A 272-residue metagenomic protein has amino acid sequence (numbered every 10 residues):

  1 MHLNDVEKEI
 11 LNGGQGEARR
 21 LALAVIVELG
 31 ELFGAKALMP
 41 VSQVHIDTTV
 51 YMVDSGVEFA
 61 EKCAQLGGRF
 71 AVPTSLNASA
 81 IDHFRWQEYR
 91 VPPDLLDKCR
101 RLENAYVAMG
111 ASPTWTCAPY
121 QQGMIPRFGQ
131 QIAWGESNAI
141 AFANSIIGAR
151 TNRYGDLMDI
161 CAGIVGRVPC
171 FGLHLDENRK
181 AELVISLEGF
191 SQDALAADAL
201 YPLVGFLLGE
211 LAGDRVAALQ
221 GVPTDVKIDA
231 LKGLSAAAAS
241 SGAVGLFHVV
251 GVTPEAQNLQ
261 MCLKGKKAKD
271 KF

Functional and structural regions predicted by a protein language model:
M1-F272: Non-transmembrane, aqueous-exposed alpha-helical and coiled segments at domain scale
